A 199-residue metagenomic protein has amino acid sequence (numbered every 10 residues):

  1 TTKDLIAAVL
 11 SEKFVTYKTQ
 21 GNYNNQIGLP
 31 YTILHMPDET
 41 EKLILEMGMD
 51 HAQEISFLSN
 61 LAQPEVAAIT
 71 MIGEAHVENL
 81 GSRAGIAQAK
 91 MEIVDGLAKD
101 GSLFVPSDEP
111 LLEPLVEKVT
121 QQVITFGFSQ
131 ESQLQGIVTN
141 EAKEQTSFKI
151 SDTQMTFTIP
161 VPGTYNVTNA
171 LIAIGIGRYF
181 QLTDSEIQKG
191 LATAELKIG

Functional and structural regions predicted by a protein language model:
T1-S102, L111-V119, G177: Phosphate-binding loop of NTP-binding sites
A68-G199: Acidic, Mg2+-coordinating active-site environments of NTP-dependent enzymes
